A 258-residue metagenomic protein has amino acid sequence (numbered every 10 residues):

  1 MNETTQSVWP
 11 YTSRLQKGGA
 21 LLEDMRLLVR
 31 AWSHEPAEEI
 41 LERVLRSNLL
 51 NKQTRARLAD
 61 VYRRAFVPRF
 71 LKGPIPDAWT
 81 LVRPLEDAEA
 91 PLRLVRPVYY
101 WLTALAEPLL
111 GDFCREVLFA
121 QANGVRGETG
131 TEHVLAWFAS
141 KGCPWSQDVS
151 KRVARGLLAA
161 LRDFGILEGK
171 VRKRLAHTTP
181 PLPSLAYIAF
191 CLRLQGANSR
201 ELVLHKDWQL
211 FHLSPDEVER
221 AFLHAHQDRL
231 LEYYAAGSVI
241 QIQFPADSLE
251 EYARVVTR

Functional and structural regions predicted by a protein language model:
M1-L105, L109, F113-A120, T129: Eukaryotic partner-binding/assembly regions in large regulatory complexes
Q53-D60, W145-D163, F211-H224: Short amphipathic alpha-helical interaction segments
L110-R115, T131, A154, S184-A189: Short, leucine-enriched amphipathic alpha-helices that occur as contiguous helical runs
A122-R126, Q195: Short helix-capping/hinge SLiMs at alpha-helix to coil transitions
R126-T129, S146-K151, L167-T179: Short acidic alpha-helical/loop segments enriched in Asp/Glu that coordinate divalent cations
E128-P144: DNA-recognition alpha helix
A136, A154-L157, T179-P180: Beta-rich nucleic-acid/ligand-interaction surfaces
E168-E251: Accessory, usually C-terminal, subdomains that scaffold auxiliary metal cofactors
